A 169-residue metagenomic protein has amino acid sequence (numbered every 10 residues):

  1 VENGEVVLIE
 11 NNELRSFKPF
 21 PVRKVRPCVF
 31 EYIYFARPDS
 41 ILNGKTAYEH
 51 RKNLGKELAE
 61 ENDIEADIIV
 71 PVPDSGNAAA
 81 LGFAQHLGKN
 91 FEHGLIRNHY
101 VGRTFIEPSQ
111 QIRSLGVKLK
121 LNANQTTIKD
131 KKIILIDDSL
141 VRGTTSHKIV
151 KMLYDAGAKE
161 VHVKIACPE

Functional and structural regions predicted by a protein language model:
V1-E169: PRPP-associated nucleotide enzymes
